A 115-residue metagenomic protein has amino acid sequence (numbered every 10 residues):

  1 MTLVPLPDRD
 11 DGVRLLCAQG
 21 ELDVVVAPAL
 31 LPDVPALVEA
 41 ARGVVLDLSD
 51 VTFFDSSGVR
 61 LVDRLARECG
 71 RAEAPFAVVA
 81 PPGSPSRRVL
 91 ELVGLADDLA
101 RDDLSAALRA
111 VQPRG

Functional and structural regions predicted by a protein language model:
M1-T52, R64-G115: STAS-like cytosolic regulatory interaction modules
D55: Zinc-coordinating Cys/His ligand positions in small cysteine/histidine-rich zinc-finger domains
